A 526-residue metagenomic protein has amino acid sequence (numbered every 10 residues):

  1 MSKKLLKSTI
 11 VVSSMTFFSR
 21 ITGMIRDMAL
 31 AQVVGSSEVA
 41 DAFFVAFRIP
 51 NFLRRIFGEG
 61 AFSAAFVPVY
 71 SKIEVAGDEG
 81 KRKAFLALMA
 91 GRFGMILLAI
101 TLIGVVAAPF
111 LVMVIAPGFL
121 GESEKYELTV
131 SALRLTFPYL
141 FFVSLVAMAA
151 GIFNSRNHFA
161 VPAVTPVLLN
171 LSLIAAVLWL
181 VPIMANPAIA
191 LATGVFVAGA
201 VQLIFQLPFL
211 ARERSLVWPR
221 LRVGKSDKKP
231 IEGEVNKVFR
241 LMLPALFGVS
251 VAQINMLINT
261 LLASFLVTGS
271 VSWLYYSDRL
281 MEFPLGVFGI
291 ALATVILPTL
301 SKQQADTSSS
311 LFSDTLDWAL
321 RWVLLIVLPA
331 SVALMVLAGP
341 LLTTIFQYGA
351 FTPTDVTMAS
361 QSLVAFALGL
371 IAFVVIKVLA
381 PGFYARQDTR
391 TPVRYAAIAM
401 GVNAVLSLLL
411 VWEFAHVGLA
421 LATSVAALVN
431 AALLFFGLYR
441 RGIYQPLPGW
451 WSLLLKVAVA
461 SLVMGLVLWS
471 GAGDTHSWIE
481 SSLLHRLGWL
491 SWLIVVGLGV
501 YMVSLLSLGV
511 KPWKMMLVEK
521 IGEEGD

Functional and structural regions predicted by a protein language model:
M1-D526: Membrane-embedded alpha-helical bundles of multi-pass transporters/translocases, especially carrier/permease families
